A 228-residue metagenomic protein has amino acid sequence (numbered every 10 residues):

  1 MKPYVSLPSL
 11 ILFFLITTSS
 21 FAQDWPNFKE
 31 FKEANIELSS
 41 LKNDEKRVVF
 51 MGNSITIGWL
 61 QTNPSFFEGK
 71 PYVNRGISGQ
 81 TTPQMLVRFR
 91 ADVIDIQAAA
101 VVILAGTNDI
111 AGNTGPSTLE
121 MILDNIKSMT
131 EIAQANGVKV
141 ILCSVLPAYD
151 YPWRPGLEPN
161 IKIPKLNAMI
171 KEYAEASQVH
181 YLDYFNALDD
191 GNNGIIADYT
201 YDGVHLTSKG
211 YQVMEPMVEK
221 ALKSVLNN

Functional and structural regions predicted by a protein language model:
M1-D24: Bacterial Sec-dependent N-terminal signal peptides
F14, Q23, L146-N228: Catalytic His-Asp segment of secreted/periplasmic serine-dependent ester chemistry enzymes
A22-A100: Serine-esterase "nucleophile elbow" of acetyl-processing enzymes
R75-S78, A105-G106, T114: Cell-envelope and extracellular/periplasmic
Q80-V87, P116-N125: Glycine-rich anion/phosphate-binding loops
L104-I110, T130-I163: Active-site segments of SGNH/GDSL-like serine hydrolases that catalyze O-acetyl group transfer/hydrolysis on lipids
T118-K127, P159-L166: Charged helix-capping and loop-helix junction motifs
